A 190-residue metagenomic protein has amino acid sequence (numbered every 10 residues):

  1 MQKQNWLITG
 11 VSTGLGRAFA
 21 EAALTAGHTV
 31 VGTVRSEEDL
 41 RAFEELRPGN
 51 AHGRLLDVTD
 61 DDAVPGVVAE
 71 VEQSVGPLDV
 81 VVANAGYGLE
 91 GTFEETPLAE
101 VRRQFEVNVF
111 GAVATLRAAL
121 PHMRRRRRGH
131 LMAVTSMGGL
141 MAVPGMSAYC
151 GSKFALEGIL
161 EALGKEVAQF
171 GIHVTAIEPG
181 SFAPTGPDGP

Functional and structural regions predicted by a protein language model:
S12-T13: Conserved glycine-rich cofactor-binding loop
L56-G66, L98: The beta1-alpha1 cofactor-binding region of Rossmann-like NAD(H)/NADP(H)-dependent oxidoreductases
T92-F93, E100-R102: Substrate-binding pocket helix/loop in short-chain dehydrogenase/reductase
E94, M141-S147: Active-site loop immediately N-terminal to the catalytic Tyr-X3-Lys motif of short-chain dehydrogenase/reductase
L116, S152: Active-site helix of classical SDR
S136: Residue(s) in the substrate-gating loop at a strand-loop-helix junction that position the organic substrate next
A168-P190: SDR active-site lid
